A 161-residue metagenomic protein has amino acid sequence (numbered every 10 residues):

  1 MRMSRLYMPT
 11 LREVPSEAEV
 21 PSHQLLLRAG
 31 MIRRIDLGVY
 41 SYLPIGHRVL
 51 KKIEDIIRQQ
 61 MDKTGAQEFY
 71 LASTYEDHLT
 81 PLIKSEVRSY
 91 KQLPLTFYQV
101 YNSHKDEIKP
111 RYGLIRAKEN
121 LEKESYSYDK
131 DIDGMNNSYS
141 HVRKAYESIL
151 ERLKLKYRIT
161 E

Functional and structural regions predicted by a protein language model:
M1-E161: TRNA-recognition modules of translation machinery and tRNA-sensing kinases, especially anticodon-binding
